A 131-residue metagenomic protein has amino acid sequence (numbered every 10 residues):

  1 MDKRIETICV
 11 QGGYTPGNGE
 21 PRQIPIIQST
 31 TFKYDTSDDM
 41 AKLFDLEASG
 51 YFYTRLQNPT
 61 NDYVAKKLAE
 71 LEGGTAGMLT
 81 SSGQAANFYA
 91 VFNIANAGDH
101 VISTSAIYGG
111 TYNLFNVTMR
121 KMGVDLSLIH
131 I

Functional and structural regions predicted by a protein language model:
M1-I27: Short conserved active-site loop signatures built around small residues
G19-P21, I26-A41: Positively charged, low-complexity intrinsically disordered leader regions
T36-A85, N113-V117: Conserved N-terminal alpha-helix of the aminotransferase class I/II PLP-enzyme fold
E70-L71, Y89-A97: Alpha-helix C-terminal capping segments
A76, D125-S127: Conserved beta-strand segments of alpha/beta enzyme cores
N93-T111: Conserved PLP-anchoring active-site segment centered on the Schiff-base-forming lysine
I129-I131: Conserved small/polar residues in nucleotide/adenosyl-binding loops
